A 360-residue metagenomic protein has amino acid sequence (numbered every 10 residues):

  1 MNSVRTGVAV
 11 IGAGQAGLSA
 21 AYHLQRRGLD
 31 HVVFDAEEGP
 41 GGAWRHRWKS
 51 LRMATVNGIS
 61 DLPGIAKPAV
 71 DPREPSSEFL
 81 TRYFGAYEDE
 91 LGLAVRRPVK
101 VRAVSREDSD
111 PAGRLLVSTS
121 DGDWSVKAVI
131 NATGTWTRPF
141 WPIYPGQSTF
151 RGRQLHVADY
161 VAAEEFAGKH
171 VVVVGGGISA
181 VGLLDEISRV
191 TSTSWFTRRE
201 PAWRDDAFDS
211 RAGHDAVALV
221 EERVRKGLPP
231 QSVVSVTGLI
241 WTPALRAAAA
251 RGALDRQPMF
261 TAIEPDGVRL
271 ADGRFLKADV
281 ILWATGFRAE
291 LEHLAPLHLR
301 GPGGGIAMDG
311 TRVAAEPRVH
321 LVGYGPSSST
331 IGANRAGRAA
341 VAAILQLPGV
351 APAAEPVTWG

Functional and structural regions predicted by a protein language model:
N2-A13, S19-E37, G41-A43, P72-G360: Flavin (primarily FAD) cofactor-binding/catalytic cores of flavoenzymes
W48: Glycine-rich loop at the start of a catalytic domain that most often binds anionic cofactors/ligands
M53-P72, R223-R225: Glycine-rich flavin
